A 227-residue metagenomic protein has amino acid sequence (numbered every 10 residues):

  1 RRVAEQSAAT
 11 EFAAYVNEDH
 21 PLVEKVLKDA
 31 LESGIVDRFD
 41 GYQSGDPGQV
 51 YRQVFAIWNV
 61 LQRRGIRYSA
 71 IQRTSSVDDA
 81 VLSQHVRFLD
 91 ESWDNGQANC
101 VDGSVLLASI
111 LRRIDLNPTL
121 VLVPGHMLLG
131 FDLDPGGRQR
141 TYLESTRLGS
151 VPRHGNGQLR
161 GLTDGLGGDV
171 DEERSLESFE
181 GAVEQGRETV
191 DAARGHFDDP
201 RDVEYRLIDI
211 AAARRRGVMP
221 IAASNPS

Functional and structural regions predicted by a protein language model:
R1-S227: A structural boundary/capping signal
